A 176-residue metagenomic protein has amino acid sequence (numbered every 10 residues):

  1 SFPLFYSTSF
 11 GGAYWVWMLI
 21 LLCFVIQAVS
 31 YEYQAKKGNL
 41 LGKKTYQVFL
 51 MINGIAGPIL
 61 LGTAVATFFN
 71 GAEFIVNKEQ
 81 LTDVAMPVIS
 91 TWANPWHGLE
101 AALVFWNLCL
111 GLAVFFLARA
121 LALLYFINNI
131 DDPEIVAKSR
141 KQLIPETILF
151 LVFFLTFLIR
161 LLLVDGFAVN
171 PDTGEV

Functional and structural regions predicted by a protein language model:
S1-G38, K43-A72, W106-F126, R140-V176: Hydrophobic cores of alpha-helical transmembrane segments in multi-pass integral membrane proteins
S7-T8, I89-F105: Membrane-interface segments at the starts/ends of alpha-helical transmembrane spans
G38-T45, P95-L99, D132-P133: Cytosolic juxtamembrane amphipathic/interface segments immediately preceding and feeding into a transmembrane helix
I75-W96, A168-V176: Membrane-interfacial helical/loop segments at transmembrane boundaries in membrane proteins
I127-V136: Alpha-helical transmembrane segments
